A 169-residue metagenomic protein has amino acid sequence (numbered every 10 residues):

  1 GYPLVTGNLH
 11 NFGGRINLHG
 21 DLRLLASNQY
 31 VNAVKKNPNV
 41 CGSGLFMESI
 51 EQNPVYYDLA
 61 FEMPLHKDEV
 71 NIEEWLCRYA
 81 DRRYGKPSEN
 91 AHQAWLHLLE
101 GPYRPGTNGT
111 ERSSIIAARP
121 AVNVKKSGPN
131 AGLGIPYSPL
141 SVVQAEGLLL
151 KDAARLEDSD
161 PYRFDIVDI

Functional and structural regions predicted by a protein language model:
G1-H10, C41-L45, Y79: Hydrophobic faces of well-ordered beta-strands that scaffold small-molecule active sites in alpha/beta enzyme cores
G1-L4, E51-Y56, N108-R112, P120: Substrate-binding cleft/loops of secretory-pathway carbohydrate-active enzymes
Y2-S27: Active-site clefts of carbohydrate-active enzymes
G13-L18, S49-V55: Flexible loop/turn segments at secondary-structure boundaries
L22-L24, Y57-P64: Short secondary-structure boundary/capping segments
A26-N39, L45-E48: Segments forming glycine/polar-rich beta-alpha architectures that bind adenosine-containing cofactors
K36, V40, K67-I169: Catalytic domains of carbohydrate-active enzymes that cleave complex glycans
N53-A60, I72-W75: Short acidic (Asp/Glu) and glycine-rich catalytic loops that position anionic groups and cofactors
